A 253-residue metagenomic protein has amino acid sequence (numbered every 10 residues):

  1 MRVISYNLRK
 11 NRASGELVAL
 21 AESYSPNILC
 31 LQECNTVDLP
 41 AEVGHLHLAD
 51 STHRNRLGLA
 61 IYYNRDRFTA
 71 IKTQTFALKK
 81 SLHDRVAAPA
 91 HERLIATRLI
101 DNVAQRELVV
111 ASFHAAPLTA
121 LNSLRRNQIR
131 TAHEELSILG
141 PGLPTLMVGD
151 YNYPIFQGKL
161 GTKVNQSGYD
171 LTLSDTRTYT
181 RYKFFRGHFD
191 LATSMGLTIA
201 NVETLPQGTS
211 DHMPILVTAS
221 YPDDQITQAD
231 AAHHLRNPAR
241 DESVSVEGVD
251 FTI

Functional and structural regions predicted by a protein language model:
V3-L8, L17-P40, Y62, T97 (+5 more regions): Active-site beta-strand/loop signature of hydrolases that rely on acidic residues for catalysis
V3-N11, K79-A88, T119-L121: Acidic/histidine-rich helix-loop elements that form or flank divalent-metal/phosphate-binding sites at the catalytic
N11-G15, R56, R186: Structural motif corresponding to alpha-helix initiation and N-cap regions
S14-G15, D38-E42, L46, N122 (+3 more regions): Short glycine-/acidic-enriched loop or helix-start segments at secondary-structure transitions that form or flank
L20-S23, A41-L48, N127-I129, T162-Q166: Glycine-rich, phosphate-binding/catalytic loops in enzymes
I28-E107, F113, T198, L205-Q207: Structured beta-strand-rich core segments of catalytic domains in phosphoester-bond hydrolases
K72, S137-L143, Y151-I253: Metal-dependent phosphoester-hydrolase catalytic domains
H114-A132, I155-V164, T172: Active-site-proximal segments of metal-dependent phosphoesterases and phosphodiesterases across multiple
